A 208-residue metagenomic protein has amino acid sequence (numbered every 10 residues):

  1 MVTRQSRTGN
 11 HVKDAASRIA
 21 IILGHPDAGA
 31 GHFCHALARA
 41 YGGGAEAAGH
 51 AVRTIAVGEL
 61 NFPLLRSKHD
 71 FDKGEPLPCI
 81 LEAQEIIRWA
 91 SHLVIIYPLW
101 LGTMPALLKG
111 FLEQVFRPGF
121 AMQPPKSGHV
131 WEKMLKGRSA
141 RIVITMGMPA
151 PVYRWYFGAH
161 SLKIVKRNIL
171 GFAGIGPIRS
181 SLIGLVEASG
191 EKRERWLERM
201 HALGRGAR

Functional and structural regions predicted by a protein language model:
M1-A20, Q123-S127: Short N-terminal or domain-adjacent regulatory/targeting segments
R4, G9-K13, V152-R208: Glycine-rich phosphate/pyrophosphate-binding loop and the adjoining helix
G9-H50: N-terminal beta1-alpha1 ligand-phosphate binding loop
G24, V57, T145: Cofactor-binding loop segments of dinucleotide-utilizing enzymes, especially the Rossmann-like FAD- and NAD(P)+-binding
H32-A36, A106-G110, R195: Generic recognition of short, well-ordered alpha-helical segments
A48-R53, I175-P177: A generic structural motif
T54-E75, R193: N-terminal beta-loop-helix "entrance" segment that forms/cooperates in small-molecule cofactor or anionic ligand
E75-V165: Helix-loop-strand module that forms the ligand-binding subsite of alpha/beta enzymes
